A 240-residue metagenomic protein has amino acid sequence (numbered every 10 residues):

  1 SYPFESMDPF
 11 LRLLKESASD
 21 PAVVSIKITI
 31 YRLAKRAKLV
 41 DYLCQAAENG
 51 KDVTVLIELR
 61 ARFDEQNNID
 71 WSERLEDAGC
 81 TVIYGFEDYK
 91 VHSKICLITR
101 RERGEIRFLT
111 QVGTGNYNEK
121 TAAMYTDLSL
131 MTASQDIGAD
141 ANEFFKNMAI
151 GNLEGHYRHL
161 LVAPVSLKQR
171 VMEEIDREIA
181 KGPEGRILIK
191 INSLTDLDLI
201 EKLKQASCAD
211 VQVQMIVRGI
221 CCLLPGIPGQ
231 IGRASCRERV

Functional and structural regions predicted by a protein language model:
S1-R239: Charged, low-complexity intrinsically disordered terminal segments
